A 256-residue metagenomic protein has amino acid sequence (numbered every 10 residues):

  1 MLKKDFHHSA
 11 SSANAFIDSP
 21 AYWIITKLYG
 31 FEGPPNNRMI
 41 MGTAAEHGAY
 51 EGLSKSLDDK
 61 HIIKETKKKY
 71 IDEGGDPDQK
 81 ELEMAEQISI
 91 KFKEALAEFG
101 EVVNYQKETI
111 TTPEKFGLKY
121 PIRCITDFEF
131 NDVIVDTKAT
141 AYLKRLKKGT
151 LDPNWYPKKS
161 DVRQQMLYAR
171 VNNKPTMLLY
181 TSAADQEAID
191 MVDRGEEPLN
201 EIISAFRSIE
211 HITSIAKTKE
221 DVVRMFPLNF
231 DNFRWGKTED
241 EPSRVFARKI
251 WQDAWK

Functional and structural regions predicted by a protein language model:
M1-T126, K256: Metal-dependent nuclease catalytic cores that hydrolyze phosphodiester bonds in DNA/RNA, characterized by
Y29, Y50-L57, A139-Y142, R170-N173 (+1 more regions): Hydrophobic/aromatic-lined pockets within catalytic cores
G33, Y142-L146, D185-A188: Short catalytic/ligand-binding loop motif for oxyanion handling, primarily in non-cytosolic enzymes, centered on
R38, N154-K158, V192-G195, L199: Flexible, glycine- and charge-enriched loops at secondary-structure boundaries
A44, R163-V171: Short amphipathic alpha-helical face segments that pack within enzyme cores and frequently flank/anchor catalytic
E101, F130-V133, V171-P175: Short glycine/proline-enriched coil/turn segments at helix->beta-strand junctions
I110-Q164: Non-catalytic protein-protein interaction segments used by genome-maintenance enzymes to assemble and couple activities
R170-K256: Metal-dependent nuclease catalytic regions and adjoining charged, substrate-binding loops involved in nucleic-acid end
